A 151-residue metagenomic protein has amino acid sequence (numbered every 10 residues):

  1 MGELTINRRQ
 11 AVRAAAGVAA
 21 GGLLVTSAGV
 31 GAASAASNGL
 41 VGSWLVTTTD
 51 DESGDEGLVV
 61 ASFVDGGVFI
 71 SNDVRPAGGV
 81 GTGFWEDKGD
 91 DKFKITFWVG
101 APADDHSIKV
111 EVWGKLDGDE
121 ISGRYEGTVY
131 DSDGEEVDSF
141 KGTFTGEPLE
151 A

Functional and structural regions predicted by a protein language model:
M1-I6, V18-T26: N-terminal secretory signal peptides
G2, V12-A14, V46-T47, V99-A151: Beta-sheet ligand-binding and adhesion/scaffold domains
A19-L24, S43-L45, L58-V60: Extended non-catalytic interaction/regulatory regions in multidomain proteins
V25-G39: C-terminal region of N-terminal signal peptides and the immediate post-cleavage residues of exported proteins
S37-D55, Y125: Tryptophan-anchored aromatic micro-motifs
L45, I70, F93-T96, S122: General beta-strand recognition
E52-G54, A77, P102-H106: Short glycine/serine/proline-enriched coil/turn segments at secondary-structure junctions
G54-K92: N-terminal glycine/threonine-rich, aromatic-flanked beta-hairpin/loop signature
